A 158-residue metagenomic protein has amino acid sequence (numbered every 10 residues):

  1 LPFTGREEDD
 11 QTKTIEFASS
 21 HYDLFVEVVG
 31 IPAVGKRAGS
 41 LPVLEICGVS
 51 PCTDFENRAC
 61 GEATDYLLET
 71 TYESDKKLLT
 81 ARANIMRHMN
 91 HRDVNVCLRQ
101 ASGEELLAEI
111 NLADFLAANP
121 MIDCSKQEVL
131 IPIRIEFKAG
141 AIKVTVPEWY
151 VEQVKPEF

Functional and structural regions predicted by a protein language model:
L1-S20: Short, low-hydrophobicity acidic/polar segments
R6-D10, F115-N119, K126: Solvent-exposed, conformationally flexible loop/turn segments
D10-T12, D23-F25, L78-T80: Intrinsic-disorder/low-complexity, polar/charged segments enriched in Ser/Thr/Lys/Arg/Asp/Glu/Gln
Q11, P32-A33: Compact mixed alphabeta submodule
I15, V26, L44, V96-L98 (+2 more regions): Hydrophobic beta-strand residues in large extracellular and virion-surface proteins
A18-P32: A short, Gly/Thr-enriched small/hydrophobic beta-strand-prone motif that recurs across taxa
K36-P120, F158: Tryptophan-paired
C124-F158: Hydrophobic, glycine-enriched assembly/anchoring segments
